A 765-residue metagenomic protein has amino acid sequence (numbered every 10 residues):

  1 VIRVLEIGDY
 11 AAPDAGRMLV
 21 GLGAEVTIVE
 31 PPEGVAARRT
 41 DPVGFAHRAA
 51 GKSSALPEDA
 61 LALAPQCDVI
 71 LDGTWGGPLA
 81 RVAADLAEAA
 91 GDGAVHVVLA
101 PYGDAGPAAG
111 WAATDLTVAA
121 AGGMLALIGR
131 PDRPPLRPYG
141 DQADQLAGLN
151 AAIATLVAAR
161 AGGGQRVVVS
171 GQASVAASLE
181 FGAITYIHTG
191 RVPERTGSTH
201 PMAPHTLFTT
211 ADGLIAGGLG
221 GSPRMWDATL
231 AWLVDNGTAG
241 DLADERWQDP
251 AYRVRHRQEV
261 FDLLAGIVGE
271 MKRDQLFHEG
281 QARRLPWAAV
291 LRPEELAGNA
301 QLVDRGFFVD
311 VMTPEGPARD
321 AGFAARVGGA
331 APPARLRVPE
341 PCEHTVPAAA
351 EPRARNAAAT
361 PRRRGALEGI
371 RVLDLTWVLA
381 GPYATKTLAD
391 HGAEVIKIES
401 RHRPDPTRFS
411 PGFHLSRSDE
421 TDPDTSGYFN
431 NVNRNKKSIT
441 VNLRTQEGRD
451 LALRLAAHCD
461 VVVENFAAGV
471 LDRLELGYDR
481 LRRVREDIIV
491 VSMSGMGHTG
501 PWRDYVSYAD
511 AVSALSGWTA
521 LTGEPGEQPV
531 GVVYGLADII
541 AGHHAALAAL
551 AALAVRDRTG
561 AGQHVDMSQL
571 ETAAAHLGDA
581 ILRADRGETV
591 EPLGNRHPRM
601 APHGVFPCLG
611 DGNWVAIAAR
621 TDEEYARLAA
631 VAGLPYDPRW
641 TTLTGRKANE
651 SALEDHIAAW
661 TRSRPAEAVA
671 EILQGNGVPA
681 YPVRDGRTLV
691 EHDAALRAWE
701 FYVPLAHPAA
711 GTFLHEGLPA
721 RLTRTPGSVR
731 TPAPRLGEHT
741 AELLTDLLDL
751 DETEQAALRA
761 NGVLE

Functional and structural regions predicted by a protein language model:
V1-A161, D274, V311, H344-A561 (+3 more regions): N-terminal helix-loop segment corresponding to the beta1-alpha1 unit of nucleotide/adenylate-binding folds
V1-R3, E194, T209, R292-D374 (+3 more regions): Terminal low-complexity tails and localization/encapsulation signals of metabolic enzymes
V20, Y139-G140, A147-A161, V168-V169 (+8 more regions): Extended, hydrophobic interaction surfaces within ordered domains
E25-V26, Q281-E295, V395-I398, Q674-L689 (+1 more regions): Short, well-structured beta-strand/strand-turn elements
R133-Q142, G163-V175, E194-H200, E245-Q248 (+5 more regions): Conserved Rossmann-fold dehydrogenase catalytic segment
P135-L146, T199, A203-H205, L214-G217 (+8 more regions): A short glycine-threonine-serine/GTX helix/turn-capping micro-motif
A158-T196, L276, R292-P293, A552-G594: Substrate-binding/catalytic subdomain of NAD(P)-dependent oxidoreductase enzymes
P204-R283, W287, P602-N676, A680: Aromatic-enriched alpha-helical interface/lid elements that frame and gate functional surfaces
